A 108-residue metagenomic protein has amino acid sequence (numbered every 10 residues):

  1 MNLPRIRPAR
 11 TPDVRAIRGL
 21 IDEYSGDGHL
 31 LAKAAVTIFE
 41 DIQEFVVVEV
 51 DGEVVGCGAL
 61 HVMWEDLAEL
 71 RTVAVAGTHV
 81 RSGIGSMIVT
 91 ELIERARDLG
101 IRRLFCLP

Functional and structural regions predicted by a protein language model:
P4-I17: A short beta-loop-alpha structural element at the N-terminal edge of CoA-dependent acyl/N-acetyltransferase catalytic
I21-V55: Active-site rim helix/loop that mediates acceptor-substrate recognition in acyltransferases
V47, E53-V62, D66-A74: Conserved beta-strand in the GNAT
G52, G83, G100: Conserved G/P- and acidic residue-centered "switch" motifs that form tight phosphate/ATP-binding loops in soluble
G58, E69, E91-L92, L99: Membrane-topology and secretion signals of cell-surface/extracellular proteins
V75, R81-A96: Conserved acetyl-CoA-binding loop-helix of GNAT-fold acetyltransferases
R95-P108: Conserved GNAT acetyl-CoA-binding A-motif
